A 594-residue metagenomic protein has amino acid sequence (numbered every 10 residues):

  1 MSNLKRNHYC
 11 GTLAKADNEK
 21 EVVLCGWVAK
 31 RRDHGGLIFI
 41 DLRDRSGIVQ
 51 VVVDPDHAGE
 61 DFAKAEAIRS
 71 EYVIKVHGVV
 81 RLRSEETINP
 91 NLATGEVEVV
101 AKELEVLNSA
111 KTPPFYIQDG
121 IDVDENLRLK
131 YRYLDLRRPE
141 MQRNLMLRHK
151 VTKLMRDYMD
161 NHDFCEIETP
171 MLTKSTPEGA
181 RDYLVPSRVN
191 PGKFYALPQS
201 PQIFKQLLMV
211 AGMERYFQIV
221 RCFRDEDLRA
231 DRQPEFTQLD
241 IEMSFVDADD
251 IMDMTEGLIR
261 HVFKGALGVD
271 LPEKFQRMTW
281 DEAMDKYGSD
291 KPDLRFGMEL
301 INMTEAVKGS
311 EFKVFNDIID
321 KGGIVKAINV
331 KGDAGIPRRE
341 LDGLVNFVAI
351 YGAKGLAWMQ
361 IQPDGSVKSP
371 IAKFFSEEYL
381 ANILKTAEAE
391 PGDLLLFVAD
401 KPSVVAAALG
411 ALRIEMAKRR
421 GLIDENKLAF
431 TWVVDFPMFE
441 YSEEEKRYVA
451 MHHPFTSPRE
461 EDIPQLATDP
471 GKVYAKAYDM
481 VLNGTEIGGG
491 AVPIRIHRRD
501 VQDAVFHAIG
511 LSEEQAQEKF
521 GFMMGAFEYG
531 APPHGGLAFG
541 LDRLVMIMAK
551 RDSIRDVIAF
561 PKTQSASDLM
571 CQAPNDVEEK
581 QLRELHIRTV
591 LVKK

Functional and structural regions predicted by a protein language model:
M1-K594: Class II aminoacyl-tRNA synthetase catalytic cores and aaRS-like
